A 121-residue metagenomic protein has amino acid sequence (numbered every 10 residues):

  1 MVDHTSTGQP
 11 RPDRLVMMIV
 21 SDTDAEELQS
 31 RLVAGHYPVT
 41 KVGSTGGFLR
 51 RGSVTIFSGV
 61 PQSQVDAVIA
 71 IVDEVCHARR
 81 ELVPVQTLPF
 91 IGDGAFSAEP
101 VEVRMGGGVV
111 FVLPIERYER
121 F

Functional and structural regions predicted by a protein language model:
M1-F121: Positively charged, small/polar-rich N-terminal and surface patches that mediate targeting and assembly and bind
